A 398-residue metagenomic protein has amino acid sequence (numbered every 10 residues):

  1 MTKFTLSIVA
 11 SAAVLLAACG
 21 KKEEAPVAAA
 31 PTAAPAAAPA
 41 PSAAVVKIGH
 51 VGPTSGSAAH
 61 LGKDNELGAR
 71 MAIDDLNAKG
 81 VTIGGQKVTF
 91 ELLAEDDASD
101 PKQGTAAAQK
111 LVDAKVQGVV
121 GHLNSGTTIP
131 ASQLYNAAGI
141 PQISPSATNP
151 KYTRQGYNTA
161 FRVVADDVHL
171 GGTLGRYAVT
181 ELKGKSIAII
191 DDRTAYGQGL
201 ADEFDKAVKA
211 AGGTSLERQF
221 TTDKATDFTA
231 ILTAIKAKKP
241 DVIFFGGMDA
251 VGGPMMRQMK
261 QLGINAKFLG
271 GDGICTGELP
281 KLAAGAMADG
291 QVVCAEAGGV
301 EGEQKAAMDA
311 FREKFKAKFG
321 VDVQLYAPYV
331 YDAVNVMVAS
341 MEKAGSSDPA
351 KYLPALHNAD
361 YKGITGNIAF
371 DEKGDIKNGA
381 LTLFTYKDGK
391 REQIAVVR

Functional and structural regions predicted by a protein language model:
T2-S11, G20-R398: Extracytosolic ligand-binding ectodomains
